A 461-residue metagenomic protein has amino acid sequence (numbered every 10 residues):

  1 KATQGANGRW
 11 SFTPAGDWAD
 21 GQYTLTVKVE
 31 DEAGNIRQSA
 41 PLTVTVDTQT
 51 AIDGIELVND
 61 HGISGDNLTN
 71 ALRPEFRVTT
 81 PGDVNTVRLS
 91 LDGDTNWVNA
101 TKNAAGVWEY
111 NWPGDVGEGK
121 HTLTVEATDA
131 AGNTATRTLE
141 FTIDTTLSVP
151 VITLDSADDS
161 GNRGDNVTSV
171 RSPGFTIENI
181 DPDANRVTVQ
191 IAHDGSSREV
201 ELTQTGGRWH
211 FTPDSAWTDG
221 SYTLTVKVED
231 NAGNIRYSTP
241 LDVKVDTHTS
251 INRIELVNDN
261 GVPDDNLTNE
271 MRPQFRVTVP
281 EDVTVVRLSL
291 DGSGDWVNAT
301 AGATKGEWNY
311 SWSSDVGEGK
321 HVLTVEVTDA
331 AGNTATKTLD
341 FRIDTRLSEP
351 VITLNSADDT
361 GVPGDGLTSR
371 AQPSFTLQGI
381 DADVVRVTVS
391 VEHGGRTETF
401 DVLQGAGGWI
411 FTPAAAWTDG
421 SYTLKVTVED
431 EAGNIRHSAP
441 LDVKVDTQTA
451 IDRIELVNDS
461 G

Functional and structural regions predicted by a protein language model:
G8-F12, G106-Y110, G207-F211, G306-Y310 (+1 more regions): Short strand-edge motifs at loop-to-beta-strand transitions and within beta-strands of extracellular beta-rich domains
A15-Q22, W112-K120, P213-S221, W312-K320 (+1 more regions): Surface-exposed, short loops/turns at beta-strand junctions within beta-sandwich domains
R37-D60, R137-D155, Y237-D259, K337-N355 (+1 more regions): Flexible, low-complexity linkers/stalks enriched in Thr/Pro that connect modular domains
G62-L72, S160-R171, G261-M271, T360-A371 (+1 more regions): Short, solvent-exposed loop/linker segments at the N-terminal edge of repeated beta-sheet extracellular domains
P74-T80, P173-N179, P273-V279, P373-G379: Aromatic/hydrophobic beta-strand junction motif of beta-rich domains
T80-N85, N179-N185, V279-T284, I380-V385: Short proline/glycine-enriched turn/loop motifs at strand-loop junctions of beta-rich domains
